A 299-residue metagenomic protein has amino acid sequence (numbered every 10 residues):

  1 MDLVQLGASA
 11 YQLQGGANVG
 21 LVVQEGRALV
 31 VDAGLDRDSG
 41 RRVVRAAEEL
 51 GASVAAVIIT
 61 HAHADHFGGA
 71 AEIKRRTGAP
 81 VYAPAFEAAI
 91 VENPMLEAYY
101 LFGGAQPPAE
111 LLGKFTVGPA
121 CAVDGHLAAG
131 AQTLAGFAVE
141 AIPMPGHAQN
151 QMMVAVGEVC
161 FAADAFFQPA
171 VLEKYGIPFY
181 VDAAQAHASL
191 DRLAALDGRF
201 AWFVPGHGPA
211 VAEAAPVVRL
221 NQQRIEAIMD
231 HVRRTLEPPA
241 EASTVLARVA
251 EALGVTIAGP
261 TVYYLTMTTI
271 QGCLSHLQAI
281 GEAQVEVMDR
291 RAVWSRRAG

Functional and structural regions predicted by a protein language model:
M1-L50, M153-Q168: Conserved beta-strand hairpin/beta-sheet module of binuclear metal-dependent hydrolase folds, prominently
V4, V22, A129-A135: Short acidic-hydrophobic surface loop/beta-edge motif
S9, V22, D32, A47 (+9 more regions): Divalent metal-coordination and catalytic microenvironments
Y11, I58, Y82, G125-L127 (+3 more regions): Hydrophobic/aromatic beta-strand patches that form the interior of the parallel beta-sheet core in alpha/beta enzyme
A28, L35-D36, A138-M229: Metallo-beta-lactamase
D38-T133: Active-site HxH/HxHxD metal-binding segment of metal-dependent hydrolases
S39-R41, E48, T77-Y82, A186 (+3 more regions): A structural signal for the main folded, soluble domain(s) of proteins
R234-G299: C-terminal regulatory/interaction regions
